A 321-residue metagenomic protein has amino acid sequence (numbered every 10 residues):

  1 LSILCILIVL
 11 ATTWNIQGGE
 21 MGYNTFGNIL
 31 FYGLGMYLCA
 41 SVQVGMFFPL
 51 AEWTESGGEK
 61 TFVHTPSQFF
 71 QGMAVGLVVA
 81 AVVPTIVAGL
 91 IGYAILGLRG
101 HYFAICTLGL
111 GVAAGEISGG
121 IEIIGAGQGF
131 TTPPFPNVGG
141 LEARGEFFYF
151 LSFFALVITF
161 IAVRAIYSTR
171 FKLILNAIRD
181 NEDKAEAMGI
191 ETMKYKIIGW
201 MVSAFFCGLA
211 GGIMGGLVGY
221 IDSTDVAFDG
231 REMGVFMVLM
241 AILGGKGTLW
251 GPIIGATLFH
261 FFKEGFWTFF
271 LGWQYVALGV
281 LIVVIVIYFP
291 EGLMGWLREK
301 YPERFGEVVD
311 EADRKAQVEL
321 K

Functional and structural regions predicted by a protein language model:
L1-K321: Transmembrane alpha-helices and adjacent helix-loop boundaries
